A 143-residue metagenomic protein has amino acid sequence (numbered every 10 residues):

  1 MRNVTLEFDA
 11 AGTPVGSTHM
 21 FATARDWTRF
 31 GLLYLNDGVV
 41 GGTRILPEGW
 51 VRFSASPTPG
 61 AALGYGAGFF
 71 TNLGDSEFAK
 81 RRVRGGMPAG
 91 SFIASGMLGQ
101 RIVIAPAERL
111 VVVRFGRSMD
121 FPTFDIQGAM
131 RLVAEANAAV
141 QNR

Functional and structural regions predicted by a protein language model:
M1-T18, A22: Active-site helix/loop module of the DD-peptidase/beta-lactamase fold, centered on the serine-lysine SxxK catalytic
R2-F8, S56-V111: Active-site Gly/Thr loop motif
L6-E7, R44-W50: Beta-strand segments within the central parallel beta-sheet cores of soluble alpha/beta enzyme folds
T18-V39, Q100-G116: Active-site-proximal alpha-helical segments within enzyme catalytic domains
H19-A22, T43, P59-A61: Short, conserved, surface-exposed binding loops centered on an aromatic residue
T28-L35, V51, A55, F70 (+3 more regions): Non-transmembrane alpha-helical segments in soluble domains of secreted/periplasmic/extracellular proteins
G38-L46, T123: Structural helix-adjacent loops and short alpha-helical linkers that scaffold large soluble proteins
S91-R143: Structured C-terminal helix/loop/strand segments within mature extracytoplasmic catalytic/sensor domains
